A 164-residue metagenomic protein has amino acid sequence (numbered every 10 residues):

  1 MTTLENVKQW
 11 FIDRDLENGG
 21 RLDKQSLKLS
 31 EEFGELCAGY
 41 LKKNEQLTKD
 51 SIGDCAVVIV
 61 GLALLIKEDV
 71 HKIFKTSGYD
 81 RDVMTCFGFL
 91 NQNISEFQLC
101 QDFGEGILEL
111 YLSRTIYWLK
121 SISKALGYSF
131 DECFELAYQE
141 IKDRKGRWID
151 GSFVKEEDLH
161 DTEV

Functional and structural regions predicted by a protein language model:
M1-V164: Flexible "arm" and connector segments at domain edges
